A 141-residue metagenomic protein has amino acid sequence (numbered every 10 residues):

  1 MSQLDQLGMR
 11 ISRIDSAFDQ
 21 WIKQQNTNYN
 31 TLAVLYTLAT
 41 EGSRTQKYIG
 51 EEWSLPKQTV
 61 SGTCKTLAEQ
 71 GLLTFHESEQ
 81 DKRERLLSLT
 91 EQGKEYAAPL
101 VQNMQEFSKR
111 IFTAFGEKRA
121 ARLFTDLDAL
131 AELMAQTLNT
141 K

Functional and structural regions predicted by a protein language model:
M1-Q25: N-terminal leader segment of winged-helix/HTH proteins
Q3, I14, N30-T31, Q92 (+1 more regions): N-terminal positioning helix adjacent to the helix-turn-helix/winged-helix DNA-binding module
L7, V34, L123-D126: Hydrophobic core positions in alpha-helical repeat/coiled-coil coupling domains, especially the HAMP
M9, R13, G62-T63, T125: Alpha-helical macromolecular-interaction surfaces
S16-T59: N-terminal helix-turn-helix DNA-binding core of bacterial DNA-binding proteins
Y36-T40, V101, D128: Short, locally clustered residues in the helix-turn-helix/winged-helix DNA-binding domain
K65-T125: Charged, amphipathic alpha-helical coiled-coil/dimerization segments
K118-K141: C-terminal regulatory/oligomerization modules of transcriptional regulators
